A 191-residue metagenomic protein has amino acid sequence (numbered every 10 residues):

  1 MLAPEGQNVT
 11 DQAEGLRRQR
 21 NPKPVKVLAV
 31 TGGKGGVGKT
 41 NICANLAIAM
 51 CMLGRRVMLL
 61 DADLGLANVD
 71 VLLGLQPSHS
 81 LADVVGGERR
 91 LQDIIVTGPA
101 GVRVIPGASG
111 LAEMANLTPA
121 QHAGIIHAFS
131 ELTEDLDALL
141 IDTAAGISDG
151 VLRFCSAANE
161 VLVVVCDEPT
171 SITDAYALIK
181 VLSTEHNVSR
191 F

Functional and structural regions predicted by a protein language model:
M1-V37, I48-C51, R55: Extreme N-terminal, non-catalytic leader segments that precede Walker-type/kinase nucleotide-binding cores
T10-Q12, V85-E88, Q121-A123, I141-A145: Short gly/ser/thr-rich secondary-structure transition/capping motifs
A29, M58-L60, V163: Conserved beta-strand elements of the Class I
G32, L59-E134: P-loop/Walker-type NTP enzyme "switch/lid" segment
G38, I42: Hydrophobic positions on the alpha1 helix immediately C-terminal to the Walker A/P-loop
A138, T143-F191: Conserved catalytic-core segment of NTP-binding enzymes
